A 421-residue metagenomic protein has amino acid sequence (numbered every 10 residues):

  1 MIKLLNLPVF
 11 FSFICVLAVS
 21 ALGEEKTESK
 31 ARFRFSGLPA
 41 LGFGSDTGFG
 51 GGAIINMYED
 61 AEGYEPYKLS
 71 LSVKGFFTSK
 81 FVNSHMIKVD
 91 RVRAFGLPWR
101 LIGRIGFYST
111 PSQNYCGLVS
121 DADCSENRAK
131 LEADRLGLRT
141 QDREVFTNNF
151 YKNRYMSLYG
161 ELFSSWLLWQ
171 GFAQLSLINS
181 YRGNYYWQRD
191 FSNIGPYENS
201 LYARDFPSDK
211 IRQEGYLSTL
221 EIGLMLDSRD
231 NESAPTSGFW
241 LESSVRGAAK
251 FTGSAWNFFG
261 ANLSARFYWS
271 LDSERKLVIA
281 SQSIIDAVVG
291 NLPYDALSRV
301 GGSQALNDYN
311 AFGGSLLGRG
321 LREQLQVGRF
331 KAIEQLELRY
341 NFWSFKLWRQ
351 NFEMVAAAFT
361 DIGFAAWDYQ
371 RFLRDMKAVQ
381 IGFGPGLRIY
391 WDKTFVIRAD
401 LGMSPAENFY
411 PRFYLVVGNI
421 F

Functional and structural regions predicted by a protein language model:
E24-R34, A61-K68, A94-R100, L167-Q174 (+5 more regions): Short loop/turn motifs that connect adjacent beta-strands in outer-membrane beta-barrel proteins
E28-G37, F43-Y216, G314-L316, P405-F421: Gram-negative/organellar outer-membrane beta-barrel architecture
R34-F43, P66-S79, H85, F239-A249 (+3 more regions): Transmembrane beta-strand segments that form the barrel wall of outer-membrane beta-barrel proteins
F35, G51-A53, N83-I87, M156-L162 (+7 more regions): Hydrophobic, lipid-facing positions within transmembrane beta-strands of outer-membrane proteins
F35-G37, L69-V73, W99-I105, G171-L177 (+8 more regions): Transmembrane beta-strands of outer-membrane beta-barrel proteins
Y58-E62, F76-V82, Y108-S112, R182-Y186 (+7 more regions): Sequence/structural signature of outer-membrane beta-barrel proteins
K210, L220-M354: C-terminal outer-membrane beta-barrel translocator/porin domains of Gram-negative envelope proteins and their
S283, A287, Y390-F421: Predominantly the C-terminal beta-signal and adjacent terminal strand-loop region of outer-membrane beta-barrel
